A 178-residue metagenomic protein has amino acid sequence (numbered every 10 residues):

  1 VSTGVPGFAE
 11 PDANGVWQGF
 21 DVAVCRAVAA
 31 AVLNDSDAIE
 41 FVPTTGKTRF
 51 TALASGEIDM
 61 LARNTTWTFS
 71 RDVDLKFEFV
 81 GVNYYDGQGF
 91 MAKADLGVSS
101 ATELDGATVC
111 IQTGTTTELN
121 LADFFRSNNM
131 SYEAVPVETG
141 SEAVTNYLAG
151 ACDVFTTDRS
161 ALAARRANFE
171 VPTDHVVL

Functional and structural regions predicted by a protein language model:
V1-F20: Short glycine-rich His-centered loop
V1-S2, L61, M91, T108-Q112 (+1 more regions): Short, well-ordered beta-strand segments
E10-N14, R26-D37, F79, T117-P136 (+1 more regions): Ligand-binding cleft/hinge of the Venus flytrap
G15-A23, T44-K47, I111-T116, V137-S141 (+1 more regions): Soluble non-cytosolic domains of exported or imported proteins
R26, A30, N34, A38-E103 (+1 more regions): Acidic, polar ligand-binding/catalytic clefts
E57, T108, A151: Conserved functional loop/turn residues at catalytic and ligand-binding sites
V98, D105-A107, S131: Phosphate-coordination loops involved in phosphoryl transfer and adenosine-cofactor binding
V144-Y147, C152-T156: Ligand-binding pocket segment of bilobal, Venus flytrap-like solute-binding proteins
